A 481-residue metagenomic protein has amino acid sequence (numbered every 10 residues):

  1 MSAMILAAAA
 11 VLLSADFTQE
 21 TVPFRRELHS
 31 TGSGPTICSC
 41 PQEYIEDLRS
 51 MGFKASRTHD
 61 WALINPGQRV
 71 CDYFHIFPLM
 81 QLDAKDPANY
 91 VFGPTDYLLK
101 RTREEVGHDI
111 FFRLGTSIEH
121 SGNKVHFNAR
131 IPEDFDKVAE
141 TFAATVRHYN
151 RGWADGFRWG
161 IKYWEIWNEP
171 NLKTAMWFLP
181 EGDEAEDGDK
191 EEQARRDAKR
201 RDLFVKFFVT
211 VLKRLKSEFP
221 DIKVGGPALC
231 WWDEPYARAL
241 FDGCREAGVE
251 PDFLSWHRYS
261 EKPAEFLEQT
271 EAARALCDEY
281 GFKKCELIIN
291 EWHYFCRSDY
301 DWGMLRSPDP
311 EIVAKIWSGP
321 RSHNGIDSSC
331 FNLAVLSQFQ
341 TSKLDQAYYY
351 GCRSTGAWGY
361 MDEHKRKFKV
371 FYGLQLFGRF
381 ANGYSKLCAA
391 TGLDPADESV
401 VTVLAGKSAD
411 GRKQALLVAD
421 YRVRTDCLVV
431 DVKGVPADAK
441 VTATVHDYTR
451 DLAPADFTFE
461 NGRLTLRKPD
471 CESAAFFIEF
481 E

Functional and structural regions predicted by a protein language model:
I5, A9-F53: Mature N-terminal, pre-catalytic/accessory segment of carbohydrate-active enzymes
L13-T18, S39-Y44, G93-L98, Y149-G152 (+5 more regions): Alpha-helical scaffolding within the catalytic cores of extracellular/periplasmic polymer-degrading hydrolases
P35-C40, L63-P66, H120, W232-P235 (+5 more regions): Flexible loop/turn segments at secondary-structure boundaries
M51-P263: Substrate-binding cleft and catalytic face of glycoside hydrolase catalytic domains, especially the flexible beta-alpha
A198-N332, S342: Noncatalytic carbohydrate-binding groove/subsite architecture in carbohydrate-active enzymes
H293-V401: Aromatic/acidic polysaccharide-binding cleft in carbohydrate-active enzymes
P395-A439, Y448, P469-F477, E481: Carbohydrate-binding surface patches
V445-G462: Solvent-exposed beta-strand/loop surfaces of large extracellular or lumenal domains
